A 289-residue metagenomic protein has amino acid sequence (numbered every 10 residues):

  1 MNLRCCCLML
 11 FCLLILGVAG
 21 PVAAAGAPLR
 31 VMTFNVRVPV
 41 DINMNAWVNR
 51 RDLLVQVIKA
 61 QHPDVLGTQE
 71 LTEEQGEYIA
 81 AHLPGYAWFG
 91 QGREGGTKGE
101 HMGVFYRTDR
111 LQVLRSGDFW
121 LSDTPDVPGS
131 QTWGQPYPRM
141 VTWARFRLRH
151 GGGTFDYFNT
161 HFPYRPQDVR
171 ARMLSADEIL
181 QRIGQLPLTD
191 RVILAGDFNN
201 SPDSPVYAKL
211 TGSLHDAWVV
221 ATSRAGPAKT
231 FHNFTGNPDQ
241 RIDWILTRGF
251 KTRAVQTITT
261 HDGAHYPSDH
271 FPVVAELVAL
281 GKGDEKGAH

Functional and structural regions predicted by a protein language model:
N2-C5, V22-H82, R93-E100, M173 (+2 more regions): N-terminal, active-site-proximal structural segment of metallo-dependent hydrolase catalytic domains
C6-G17: Bacterial N-terminal signal peptides
L29-V36, L54-I79, F105, A144 (+5 more regions): Active-site beta-strand/loop signature of hydrolases that rely on acidic residues for catalysis
T33-D52, L121-Y137, P163-R170: Acidic/histidine-rich helix-loop elements that form or flank divalent-metal/phosphate-binding sites at the catalytic
V36-V40, T72-Q75, R93-T97, R110-L111 (+5 more regions): Solvent-exposed loop/turn segments at secondary-structure junctions within structured extracellular/periplasmic domains
V65-T154, A254-I258: Structured beta-strand-rich core segments of catalytic domains in phosphoester-bond hydrolases
R110, R145, Q181-V192, N200-H289: Metal-dependent phosphoester-hydrolase catalytic domains
P136, L148-M173, D177: Metal-dependent phosphoester/phosphodiester hydrolase catalytic core
